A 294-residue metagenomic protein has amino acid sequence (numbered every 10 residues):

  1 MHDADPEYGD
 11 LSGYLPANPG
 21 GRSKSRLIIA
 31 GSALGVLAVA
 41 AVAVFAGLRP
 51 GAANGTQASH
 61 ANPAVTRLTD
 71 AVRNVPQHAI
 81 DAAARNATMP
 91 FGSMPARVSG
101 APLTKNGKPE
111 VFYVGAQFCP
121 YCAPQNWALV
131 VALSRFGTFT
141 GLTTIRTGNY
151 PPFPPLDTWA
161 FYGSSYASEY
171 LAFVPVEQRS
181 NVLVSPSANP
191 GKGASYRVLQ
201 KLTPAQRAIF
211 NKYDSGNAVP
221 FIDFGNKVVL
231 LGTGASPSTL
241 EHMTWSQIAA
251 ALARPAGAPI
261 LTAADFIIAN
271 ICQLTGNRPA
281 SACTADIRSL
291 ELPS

Functional and structural regions predicted by a protein language model:
M1-E110, P124, V131-S294: Non-globular targeting/processing and membrane-anchoring segments
E110-A116: Short glycine-rich or small-residue beta-strand-to-loop segments that form or flank ligand, phosphate, metal/Fe-S
A116-W127: Conserved redox-active cysteine motifs that mediate thiol-disulfide chemistry, especially di-cysteine Cys-X(1-2)-Cys
